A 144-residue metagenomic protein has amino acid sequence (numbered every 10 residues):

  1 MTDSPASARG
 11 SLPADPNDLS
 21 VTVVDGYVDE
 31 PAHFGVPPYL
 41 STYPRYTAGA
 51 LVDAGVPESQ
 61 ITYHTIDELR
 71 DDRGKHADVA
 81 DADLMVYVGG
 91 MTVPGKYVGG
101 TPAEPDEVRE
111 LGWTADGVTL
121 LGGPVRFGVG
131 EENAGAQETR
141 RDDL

Functional and structural regions predicted by a protein language model:
T2-L144: A short, structured N-terminal alpha-helical element that caps or precedes a catalytic domain
